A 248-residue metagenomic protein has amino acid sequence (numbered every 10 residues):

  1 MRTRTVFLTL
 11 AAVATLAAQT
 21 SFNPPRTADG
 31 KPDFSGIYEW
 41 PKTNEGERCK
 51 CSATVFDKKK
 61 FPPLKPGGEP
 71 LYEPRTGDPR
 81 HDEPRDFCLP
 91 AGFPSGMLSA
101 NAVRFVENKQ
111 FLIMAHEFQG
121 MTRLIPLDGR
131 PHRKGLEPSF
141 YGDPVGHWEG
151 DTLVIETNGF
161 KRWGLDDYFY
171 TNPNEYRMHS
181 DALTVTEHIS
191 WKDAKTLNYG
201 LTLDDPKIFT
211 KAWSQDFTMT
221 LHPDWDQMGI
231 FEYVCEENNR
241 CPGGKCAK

Functional and structural regions predicted by a protein language model:
M1, A14-T15, K109: Extended interaction regions within the primary functional domain
M1-L10: Bacterial N-terminal signal peptides that target proteins for export
L10-Q19: Hydrophobic h-region of N-terminal signal peptides that target proteins for export in Gram-negative bacteria
A18-K248: PEST-like low-complexity, intrinsically disordered acidic/proline/serine-rich tracts that flank trafficking/processing
